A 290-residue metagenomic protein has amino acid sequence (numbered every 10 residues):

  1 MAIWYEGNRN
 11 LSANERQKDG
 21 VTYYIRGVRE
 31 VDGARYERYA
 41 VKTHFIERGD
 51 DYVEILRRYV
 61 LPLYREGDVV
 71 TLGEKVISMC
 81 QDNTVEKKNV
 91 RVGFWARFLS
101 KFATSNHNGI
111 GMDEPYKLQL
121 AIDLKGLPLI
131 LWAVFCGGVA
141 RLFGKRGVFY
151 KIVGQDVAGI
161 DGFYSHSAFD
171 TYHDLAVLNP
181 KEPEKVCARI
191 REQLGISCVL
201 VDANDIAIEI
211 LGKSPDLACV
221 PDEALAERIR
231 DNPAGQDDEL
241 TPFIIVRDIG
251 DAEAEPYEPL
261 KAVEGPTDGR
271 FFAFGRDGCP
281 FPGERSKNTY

Functional and structural regions predicted by a protein language model:
A2-Y290: N-terminal and secondary-structure boundary signal
